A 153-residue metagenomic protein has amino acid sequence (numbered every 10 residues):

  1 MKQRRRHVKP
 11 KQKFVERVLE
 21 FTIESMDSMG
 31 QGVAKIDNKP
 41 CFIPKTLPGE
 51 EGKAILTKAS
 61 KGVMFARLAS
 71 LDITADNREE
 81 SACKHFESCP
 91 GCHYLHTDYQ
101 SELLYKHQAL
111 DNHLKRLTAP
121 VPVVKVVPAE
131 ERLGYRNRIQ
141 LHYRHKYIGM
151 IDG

Functional and structural regions predicted by a protein language model:
M1-G153: Non-catalytic accessory regions of SAM-dependent methyltransferases
